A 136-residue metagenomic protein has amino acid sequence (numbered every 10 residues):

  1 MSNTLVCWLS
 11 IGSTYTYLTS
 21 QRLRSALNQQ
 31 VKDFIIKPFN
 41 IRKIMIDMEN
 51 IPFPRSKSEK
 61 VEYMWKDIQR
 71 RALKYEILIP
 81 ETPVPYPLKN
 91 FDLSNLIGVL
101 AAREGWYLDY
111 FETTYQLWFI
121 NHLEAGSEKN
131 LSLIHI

Functional and structural regions predicted by a protein language model:
S2-R22: Local sequence-structure signature of Cys/Sec-based thiol-disulfide redox active-site neighborhoods
T19-W118: Structural alpha/beta surface segment adjacent to cysteine/selenocysteine redox centers across thiol/disulfide enzymes
S127: Acidic, glycine-rich loop-and-strand cores that form catalytic or ligand-binding grooves in diverse globular domains
N130-S132: An amphipathic alpha-helical core segment
I134-I136: Conserved small/polar residues in nucleotide/adenosyl-binding loops
